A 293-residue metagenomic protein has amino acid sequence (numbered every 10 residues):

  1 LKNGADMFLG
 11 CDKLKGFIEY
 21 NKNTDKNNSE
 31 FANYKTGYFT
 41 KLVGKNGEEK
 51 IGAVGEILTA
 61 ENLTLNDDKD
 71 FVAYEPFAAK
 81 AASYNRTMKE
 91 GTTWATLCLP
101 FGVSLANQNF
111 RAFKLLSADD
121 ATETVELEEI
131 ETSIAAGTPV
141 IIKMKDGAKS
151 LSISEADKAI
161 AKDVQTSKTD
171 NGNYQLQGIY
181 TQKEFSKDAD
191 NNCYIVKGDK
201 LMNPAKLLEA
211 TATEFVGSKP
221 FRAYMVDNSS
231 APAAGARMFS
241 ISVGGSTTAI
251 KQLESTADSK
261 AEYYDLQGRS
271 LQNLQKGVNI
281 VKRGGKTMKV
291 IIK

Functional and structural regions predicted by a protein language model:
L1-E61: Solvent-exposed loop and capping/linker segments of extracellular ligand-binding repeat ectodomains
K41-G44, D119, D188, D265 (+1 more regions): Acidic surface patches and DE-rich sequence motifs
V43-A106, E129-K200, A212-I250, I291-K293: A short, polar beta-strand/turn micro-motif
A78, D119-E128: Short linear interaction motifs
N107-D119, K260-Q267: Change to "...patches in solvent-exposed regions of secreted, membrane-anchored, or virion-exposed structural
E123-L127, T138, A205: Secreted, cysteine-rich disulfide-bonded mini-domains of extracellular proteins
G245-K293: C-terminal outer-membrane/trafficking sorting elements
